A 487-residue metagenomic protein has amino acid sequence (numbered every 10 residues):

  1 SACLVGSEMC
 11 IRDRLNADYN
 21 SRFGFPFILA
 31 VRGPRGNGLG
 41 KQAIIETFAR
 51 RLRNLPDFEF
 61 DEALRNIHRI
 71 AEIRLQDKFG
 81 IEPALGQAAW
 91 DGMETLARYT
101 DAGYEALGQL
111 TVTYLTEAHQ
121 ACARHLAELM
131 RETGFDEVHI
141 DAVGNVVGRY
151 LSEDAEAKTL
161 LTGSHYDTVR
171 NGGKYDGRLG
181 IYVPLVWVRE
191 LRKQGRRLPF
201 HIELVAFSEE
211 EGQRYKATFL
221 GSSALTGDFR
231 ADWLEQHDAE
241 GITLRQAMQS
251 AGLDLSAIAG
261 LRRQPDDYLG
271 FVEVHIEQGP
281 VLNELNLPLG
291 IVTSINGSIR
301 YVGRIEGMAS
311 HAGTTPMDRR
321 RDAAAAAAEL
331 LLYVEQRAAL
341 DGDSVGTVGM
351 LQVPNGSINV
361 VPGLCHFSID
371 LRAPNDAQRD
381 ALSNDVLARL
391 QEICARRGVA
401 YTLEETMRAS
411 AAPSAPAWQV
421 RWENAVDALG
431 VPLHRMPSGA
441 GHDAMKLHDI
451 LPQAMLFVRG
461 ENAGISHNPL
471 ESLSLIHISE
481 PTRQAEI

Functional and structural regions predicted by a protein language model:
S1, V5-E8, R12-R14, I70-K78: Aromatic-anchored, charged helix-turn/loop surface patch used as a conserved interaction hotspot
S1-G6, I11, I476-I487: Single conserved hydrophobic/aromatic residue that forms the stacking wall/gate of nucleotide- or nucleobase-binding
A88-G173: Acidic/His- and Gly-rich active-site-bordering loop/insert found across diverse amide/peptide-bond hydrolases
T162-H165, N171-E210, I299-I305, H311-R337 (+2 more regions): Alpha-helical metal-binding/catalytic segments enriched in His/Glu/Asp
G163-S164, L433-L475, S479: Zn-dependent metallopeptidase/amidohydrolase metal-coordination segment
S208-D318, A323, H442: Histidine/acidic-residue-rich, glycine-tolerant segments that coordinate divalent metal ions
T293-I295, H311, T315-L340, V386-A388 (+2 more regions): His/Asp/Glu-rich mid-to-C-terminal helical/loop segments that flank catalytic regions of hydrolases
G342-N359: A structural supersecondary motif
